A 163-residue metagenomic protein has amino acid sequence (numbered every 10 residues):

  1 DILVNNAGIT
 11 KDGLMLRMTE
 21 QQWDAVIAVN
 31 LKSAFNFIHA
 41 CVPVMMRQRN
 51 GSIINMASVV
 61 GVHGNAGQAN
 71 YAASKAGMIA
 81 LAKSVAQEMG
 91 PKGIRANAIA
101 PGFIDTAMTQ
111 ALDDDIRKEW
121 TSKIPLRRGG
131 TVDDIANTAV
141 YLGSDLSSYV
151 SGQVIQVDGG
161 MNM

Functional and structural regions predicted by a protein language model:
L14-M15, Q22-I27, T109, W120: Substrate-binding pocket helix/loop in short-chain dehydrogenase/reductase
L16, H63-A69, P91-K92, R127 (+1 more regions): Active-site loop immediately N-terminal to the catalytic Tyr-X3-Lys motif of short-chain dehydrogenase/reductase
M18, G64-A72, S84, L112: Active-site loop-to-helix junction immediately N-terminal to the catalytic Tyr of the SDR YXXXK motif in Rossmann-fold
I38, S74, A82: Active-site helix of classical SDR
P43, Q87-P91, S148: Alpha-helical segment proximal to the catalytic Tyr-Lys
S58: Residue(s) in the substrate-gating loop at a strand-loop-helix junction that position the organic substrate next
A98, T121-L146, V150, V157-G159: C-terminal helical subdomain
